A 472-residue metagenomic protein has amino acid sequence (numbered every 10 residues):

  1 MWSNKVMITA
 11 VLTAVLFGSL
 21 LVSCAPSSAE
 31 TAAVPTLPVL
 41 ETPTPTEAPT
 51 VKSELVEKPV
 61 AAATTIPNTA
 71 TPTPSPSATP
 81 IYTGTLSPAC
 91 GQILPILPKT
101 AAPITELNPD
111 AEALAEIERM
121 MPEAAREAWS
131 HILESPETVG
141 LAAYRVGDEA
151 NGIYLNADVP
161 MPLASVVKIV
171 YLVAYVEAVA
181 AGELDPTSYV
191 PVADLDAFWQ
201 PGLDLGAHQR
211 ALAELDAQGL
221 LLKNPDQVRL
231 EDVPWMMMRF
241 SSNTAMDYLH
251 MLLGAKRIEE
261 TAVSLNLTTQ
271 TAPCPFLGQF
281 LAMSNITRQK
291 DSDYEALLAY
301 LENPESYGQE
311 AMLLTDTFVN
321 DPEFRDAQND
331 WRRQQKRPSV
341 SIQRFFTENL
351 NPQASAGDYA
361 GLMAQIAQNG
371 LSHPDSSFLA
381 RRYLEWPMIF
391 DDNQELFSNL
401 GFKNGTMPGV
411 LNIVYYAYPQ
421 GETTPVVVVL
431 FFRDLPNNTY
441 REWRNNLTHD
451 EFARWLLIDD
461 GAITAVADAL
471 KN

Functional and structural regions predicted by a protein language model:
W2-V11: Bacterial N-terminal signal peptides that target proteins for export
V11-F17: Hydrophobic helical h-region of N-terminal Sec-dependent signal peptides in bacterial secretory/periplasmic proteins
L20-S23: C-terminal motif of bacterial Sec signal peptides marking the signal peptidase cleavage site
A25-L40, A61, I66, P80-M121 (+1 more regions): Structured C-terminal helix/loop/strand segments within mature extracytoplasmic catalytic/sensor domains
A32-T69, T73-S75: Post-signal peptide N-terminal segment of mature Sec-exported envelope proteins
L86-I286: Active-site-adjacent loops and short helices of periplasmic peptidoglycan-processing enzymes
T138, D226-L230, P234-L362: Mid-domain, small-residue-enriched loop/turn segments at the edges of structured enzyme/sensor domains
